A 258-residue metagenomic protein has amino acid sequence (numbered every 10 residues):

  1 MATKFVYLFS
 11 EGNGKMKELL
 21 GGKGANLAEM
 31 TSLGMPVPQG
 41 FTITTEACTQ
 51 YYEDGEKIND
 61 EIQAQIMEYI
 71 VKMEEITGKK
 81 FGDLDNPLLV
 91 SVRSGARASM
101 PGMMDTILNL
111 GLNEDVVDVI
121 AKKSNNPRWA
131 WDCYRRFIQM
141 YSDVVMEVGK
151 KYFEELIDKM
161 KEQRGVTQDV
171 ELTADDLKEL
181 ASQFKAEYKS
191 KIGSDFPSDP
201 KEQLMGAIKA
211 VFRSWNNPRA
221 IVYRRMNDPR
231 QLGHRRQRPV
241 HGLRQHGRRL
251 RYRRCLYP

Functional and structural regions predicted by a protein language model:
M1-Q237: N-terminal beta-alpha lobe that positions the nucleotide/phosphoryl donor in ATP/NTP-coupled carboxylate activation
Q231-G233, Q237-V240, R244-P258: Segments forming glycine/polar-rich beta-alpha architectures that bind adenosine-containing cofactors
